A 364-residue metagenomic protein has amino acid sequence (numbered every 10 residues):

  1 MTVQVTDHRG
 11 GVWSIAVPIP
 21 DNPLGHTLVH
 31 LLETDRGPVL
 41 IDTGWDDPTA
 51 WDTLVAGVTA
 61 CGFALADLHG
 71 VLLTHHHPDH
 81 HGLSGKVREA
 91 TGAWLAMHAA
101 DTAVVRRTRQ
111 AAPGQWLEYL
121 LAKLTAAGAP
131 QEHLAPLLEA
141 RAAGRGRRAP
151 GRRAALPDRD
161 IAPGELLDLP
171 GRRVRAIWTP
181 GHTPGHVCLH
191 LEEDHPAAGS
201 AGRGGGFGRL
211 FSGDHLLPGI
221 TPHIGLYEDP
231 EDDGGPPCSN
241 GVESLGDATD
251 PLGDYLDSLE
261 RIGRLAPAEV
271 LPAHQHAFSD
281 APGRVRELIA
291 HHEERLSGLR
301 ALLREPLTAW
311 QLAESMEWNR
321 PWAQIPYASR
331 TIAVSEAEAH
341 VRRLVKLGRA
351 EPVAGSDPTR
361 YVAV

Functional and structural regions predicted by a protein language model:
V3-C61, D67, Q110, L189-R203 (+1 more regions): Conserved beta-strand hairpin/beta-sheet module of binuclear metal-dependent hydrolase folds, prominently
R9-V17, R141-P150, P170-V174: Short Pro/Gly-enriched beta-strand edge/turn motifs at strand-loop
G11, L32, D42, H75 (+9 more regions): Divalent metal-coordination and catalytic microenvironments
G25-H26, D46-W51, V58-D168, E193-G199 (+1 more regions): Active-site HxH/HxHxD metal-binding segment of metal-dependent hydrolases
H26-T27, R107-A111, P222-G225, G283-R284: Short aromatic-enriched loop/helix-cap "lid" or pocket-rim segments at secondary-structure transitions that line
P38, W45-D47, L156, L166-D168 (+1 more regions): Metallo-beta-lactamase
S297-V364: C-terminal regulatory/interaction regions
